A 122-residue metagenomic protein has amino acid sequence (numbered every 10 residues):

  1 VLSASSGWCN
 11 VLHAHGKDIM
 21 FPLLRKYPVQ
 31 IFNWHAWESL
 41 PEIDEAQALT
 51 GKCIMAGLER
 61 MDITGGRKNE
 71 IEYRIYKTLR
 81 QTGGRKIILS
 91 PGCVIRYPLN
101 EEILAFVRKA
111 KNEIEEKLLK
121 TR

Functional and structural regions predicted by a protein language model:
V1-R122: Active-site loop segments of alpha/beta catalytic cores
